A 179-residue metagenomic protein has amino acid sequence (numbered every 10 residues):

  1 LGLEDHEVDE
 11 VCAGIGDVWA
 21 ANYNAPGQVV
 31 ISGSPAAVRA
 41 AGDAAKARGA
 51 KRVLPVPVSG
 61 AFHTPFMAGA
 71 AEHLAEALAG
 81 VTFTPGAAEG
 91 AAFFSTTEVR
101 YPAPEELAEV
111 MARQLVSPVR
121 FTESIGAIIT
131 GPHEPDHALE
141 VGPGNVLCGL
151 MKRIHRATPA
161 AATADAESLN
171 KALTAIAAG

Functional and structural regions predicted by a protein language model:
L1-P118: Alpha/beta catalytic cores of group-transfer enzymes, especially the acyltransferase/condensing modules of polyketide
E76-G179: Acyltransferase/transacylase module recognition
